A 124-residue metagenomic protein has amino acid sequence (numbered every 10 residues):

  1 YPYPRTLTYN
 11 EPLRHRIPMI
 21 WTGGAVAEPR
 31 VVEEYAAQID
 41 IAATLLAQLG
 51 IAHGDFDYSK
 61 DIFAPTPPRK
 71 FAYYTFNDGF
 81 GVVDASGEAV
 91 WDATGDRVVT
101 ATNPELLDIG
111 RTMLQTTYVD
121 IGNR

Functional and structural regions predicted by a protein language model:
Y1-R124: Solvent-exposed soluble domains appended to multi-pass membrane proteins
